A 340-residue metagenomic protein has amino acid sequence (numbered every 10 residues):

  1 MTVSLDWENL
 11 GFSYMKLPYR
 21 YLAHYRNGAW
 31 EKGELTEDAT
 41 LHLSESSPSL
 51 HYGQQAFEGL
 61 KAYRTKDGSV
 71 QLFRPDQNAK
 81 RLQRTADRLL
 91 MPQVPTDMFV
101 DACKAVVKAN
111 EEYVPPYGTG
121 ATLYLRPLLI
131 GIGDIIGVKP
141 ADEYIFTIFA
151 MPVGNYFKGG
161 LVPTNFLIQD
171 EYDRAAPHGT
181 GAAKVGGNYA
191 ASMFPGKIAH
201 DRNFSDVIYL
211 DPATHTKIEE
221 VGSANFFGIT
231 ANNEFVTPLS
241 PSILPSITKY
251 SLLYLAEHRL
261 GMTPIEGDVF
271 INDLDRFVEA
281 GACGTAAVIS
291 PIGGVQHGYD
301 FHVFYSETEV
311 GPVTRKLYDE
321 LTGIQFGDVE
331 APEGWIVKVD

Functional and structural regions predicted by a protein language model:
M1-A102, V106, L128, I135-D340: Helix-start/capping segments and mature chain N-termini
T96-D97, V106-G120: Charged, gly/pro-rich active-site loop segments
P116-I130: Extended, Lys/Arg-enriched charged tracts that mediate electrostatic binding to polyanionic substrates
